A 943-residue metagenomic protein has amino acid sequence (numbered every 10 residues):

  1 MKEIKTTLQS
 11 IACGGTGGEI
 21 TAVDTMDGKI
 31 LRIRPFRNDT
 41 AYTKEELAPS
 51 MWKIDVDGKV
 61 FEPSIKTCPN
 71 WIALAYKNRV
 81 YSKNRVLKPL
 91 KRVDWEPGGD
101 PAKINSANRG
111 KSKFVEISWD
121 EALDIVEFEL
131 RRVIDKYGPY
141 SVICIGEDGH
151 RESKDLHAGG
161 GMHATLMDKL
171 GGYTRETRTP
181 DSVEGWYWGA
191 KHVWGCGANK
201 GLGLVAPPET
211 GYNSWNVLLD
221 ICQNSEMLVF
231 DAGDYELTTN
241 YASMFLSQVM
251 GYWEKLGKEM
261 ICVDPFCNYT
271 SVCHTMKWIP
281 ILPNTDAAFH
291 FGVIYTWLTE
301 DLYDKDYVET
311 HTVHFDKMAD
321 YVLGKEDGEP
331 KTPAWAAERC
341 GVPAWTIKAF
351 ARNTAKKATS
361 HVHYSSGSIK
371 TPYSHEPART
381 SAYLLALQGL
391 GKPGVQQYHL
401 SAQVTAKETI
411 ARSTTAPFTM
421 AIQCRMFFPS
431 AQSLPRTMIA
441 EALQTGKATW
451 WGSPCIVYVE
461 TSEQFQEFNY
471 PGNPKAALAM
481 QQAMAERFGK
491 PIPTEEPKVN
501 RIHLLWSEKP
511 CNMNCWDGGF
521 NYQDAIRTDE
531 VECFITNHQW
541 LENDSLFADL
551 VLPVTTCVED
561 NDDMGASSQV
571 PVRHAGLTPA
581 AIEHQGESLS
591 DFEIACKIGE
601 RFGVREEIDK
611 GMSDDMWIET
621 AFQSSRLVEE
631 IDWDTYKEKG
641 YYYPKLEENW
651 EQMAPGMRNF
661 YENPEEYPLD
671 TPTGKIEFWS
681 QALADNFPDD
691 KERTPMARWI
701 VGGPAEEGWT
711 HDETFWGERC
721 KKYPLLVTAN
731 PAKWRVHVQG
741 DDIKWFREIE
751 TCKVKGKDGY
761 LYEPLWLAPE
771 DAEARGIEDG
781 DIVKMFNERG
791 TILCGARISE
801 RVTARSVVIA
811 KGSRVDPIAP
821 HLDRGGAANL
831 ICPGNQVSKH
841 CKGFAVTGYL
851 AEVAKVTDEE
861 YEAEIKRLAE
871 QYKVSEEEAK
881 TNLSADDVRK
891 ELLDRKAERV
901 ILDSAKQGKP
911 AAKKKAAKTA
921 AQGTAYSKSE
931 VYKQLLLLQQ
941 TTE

Functional and structural regions predicted by a protein language model:
M1-L302, A421, R425, Q432-S433 (+7 more regions): N-terminal export/assembly segments and adjacent metallocofactor-ligating motifs of anaerobic energy-metabolism
P69-E121, Y295-K348, M420-K490, H574 (+10 more regions): N-terminal leader/propeptide and maturation segments of large enzyme subunits in energy/redox metabolism and hydrolases
I72, V115-I117, Q739-F786, C794-H840: Short beta-strand-centered segments at strand-helix junctions
I145-S153, W335-R339, S365-P372, Q403-A406 (+1 more regions): Conserved short loop/turn motifs at secondary-structure junctions
E147-D148, T310-T312, N353-T354, Q397-E408 (+3 more regions): A glycine-rich phosphate-binding loop feature that marks nucleotide/adenosyl-phosphate handling sites
A158-V263, A287-F291, A386-L546, T556 (+3 more regions): Extended redox/cofactor-interaction regions of prokaryotic respiratory oxidoreductases
F266-Y269, N543-L577: Flexible glycine/proline-rich, aromatic-decorated loop/lid segments
I281, R412-C424, V551-S567, S799 (+2 more regions): Acidic, Ser/Thr-rich peripheral helices and adjacent loops at domain boundaries
